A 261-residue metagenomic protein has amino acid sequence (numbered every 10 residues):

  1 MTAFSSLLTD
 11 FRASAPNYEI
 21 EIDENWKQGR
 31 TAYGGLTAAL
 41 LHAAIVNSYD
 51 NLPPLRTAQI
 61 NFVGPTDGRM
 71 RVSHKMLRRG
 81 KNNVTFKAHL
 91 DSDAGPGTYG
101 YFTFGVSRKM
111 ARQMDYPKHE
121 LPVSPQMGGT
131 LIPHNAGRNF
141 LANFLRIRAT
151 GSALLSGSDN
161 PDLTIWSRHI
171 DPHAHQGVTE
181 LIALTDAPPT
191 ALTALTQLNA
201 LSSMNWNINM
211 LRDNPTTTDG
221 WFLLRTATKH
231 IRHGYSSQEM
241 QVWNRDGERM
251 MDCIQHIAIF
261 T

Functional and structural regions predicted by a protein language model:
M1-T261: Terminal targeting signals and extreme-terminal segments of soluble enzymes
